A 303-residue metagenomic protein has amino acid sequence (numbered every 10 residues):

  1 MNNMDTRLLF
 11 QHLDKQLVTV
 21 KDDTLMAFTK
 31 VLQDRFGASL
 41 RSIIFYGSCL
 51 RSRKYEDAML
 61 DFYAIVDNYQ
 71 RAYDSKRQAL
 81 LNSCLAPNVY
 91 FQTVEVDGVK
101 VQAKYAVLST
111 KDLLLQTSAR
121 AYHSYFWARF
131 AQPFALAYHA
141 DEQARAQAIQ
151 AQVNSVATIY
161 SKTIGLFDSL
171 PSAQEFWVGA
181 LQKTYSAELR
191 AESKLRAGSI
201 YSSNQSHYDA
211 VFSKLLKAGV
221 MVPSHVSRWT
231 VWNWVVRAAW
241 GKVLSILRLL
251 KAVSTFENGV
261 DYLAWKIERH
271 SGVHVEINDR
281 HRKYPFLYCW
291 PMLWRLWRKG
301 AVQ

Functional and structural regions predicted by a protein language model:
M1-R35, I44, L50-E56, N68-Q303: Catalytic core of pol beta-like nucleotidyltransferases
A58-L60: Short glycine-/polar-rich loops that comprise or flank the Walker A/P-loop and associated switch/sensor motifs
Y63-I65: Short hydrophobic/aromatic beta-strand micro-patches that form the beta-sheet surface supporting nucleotide- or nucleic
